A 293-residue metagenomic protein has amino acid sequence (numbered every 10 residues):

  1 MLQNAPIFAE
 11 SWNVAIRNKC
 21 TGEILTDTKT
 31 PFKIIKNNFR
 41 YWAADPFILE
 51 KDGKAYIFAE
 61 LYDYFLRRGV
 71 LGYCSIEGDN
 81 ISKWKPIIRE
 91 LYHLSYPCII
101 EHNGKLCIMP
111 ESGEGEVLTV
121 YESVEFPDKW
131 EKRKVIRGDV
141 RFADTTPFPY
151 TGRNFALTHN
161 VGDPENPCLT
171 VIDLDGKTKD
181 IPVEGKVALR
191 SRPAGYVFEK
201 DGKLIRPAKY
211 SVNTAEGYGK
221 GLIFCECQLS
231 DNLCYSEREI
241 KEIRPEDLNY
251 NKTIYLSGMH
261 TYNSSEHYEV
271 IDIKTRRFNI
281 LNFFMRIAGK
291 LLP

Functional and structural regions predicted by a protein language model:
M1-P293: Carbohydrate-active catalytic/glycan-binding domains of CAZyme proteins, especially the secreted or lumenal ectodomains
